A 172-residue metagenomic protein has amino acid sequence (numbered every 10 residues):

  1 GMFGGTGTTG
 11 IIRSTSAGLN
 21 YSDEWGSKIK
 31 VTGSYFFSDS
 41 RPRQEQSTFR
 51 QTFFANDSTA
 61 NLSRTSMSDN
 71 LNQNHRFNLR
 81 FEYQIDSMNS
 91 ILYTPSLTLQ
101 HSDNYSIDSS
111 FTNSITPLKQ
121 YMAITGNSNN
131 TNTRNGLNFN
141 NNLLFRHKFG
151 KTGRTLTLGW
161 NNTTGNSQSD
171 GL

Functional and structural regions predicted by a protein language model:
G1-L172: Primarily recognizes Gram-negative and organellar outer-membrane beta-barrels
